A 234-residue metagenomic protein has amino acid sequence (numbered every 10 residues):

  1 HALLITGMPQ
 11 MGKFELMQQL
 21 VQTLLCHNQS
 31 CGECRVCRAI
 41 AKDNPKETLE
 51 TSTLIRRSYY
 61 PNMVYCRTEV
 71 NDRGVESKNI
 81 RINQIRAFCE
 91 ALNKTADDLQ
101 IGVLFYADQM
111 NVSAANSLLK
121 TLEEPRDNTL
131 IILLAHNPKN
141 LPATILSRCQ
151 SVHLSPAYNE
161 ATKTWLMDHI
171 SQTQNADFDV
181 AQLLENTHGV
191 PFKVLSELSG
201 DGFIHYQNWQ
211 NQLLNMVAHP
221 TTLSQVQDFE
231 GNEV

Functional and structural regions predicted by a protein language model:
H1-S113: Clamp-loader machinery-focused feature within the broader ASCE/P-loop NTPase space
H1-T23, A39, N128-T129, H136-V234: Charged, glycine-rich active-site and insertion segments that engage polyanionic ligands
C26, K94-D97, E124, Q172 (+1 more regions): Secondary-structure boundary motif
S52-R56, E123, P142-A143: Short secondary-structure boundary/capping segments
Q84, G102, Y106, A114 (+3 more regions): Helical "lid/switch" subdomain of P-loop NTPase nucleotide-binding domains
N93-K94, N116-L133: Conserved catalytic/switch belt of AAA+ P-loop NTPases
